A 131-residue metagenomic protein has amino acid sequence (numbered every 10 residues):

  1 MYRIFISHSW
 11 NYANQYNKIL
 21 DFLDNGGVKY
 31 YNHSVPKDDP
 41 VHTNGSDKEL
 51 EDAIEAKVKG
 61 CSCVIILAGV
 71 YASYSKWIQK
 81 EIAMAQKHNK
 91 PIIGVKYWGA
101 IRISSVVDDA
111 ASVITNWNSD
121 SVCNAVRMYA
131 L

Functional and structural regions predicted by a protein language model:
M1-G60, A130-L131: Conserved N-terminal substructure of TIR/SEFIR domains
H8, A68, K96: Short beta-strand/turn micro-motifs composed of small residues that flank or help shape donor/cofactor-binding pockets
D47-E51, Q79, S119: Structural motif corresponding to alpha-helix initiation and N-cap regions
V70-K87: Conserved TIR/SEFIR loop-to-helix hotspot centered on a Trp-containing motif with a nearby acidic residue
H88-V95: A short helix->loop->beta-strand "cap" motif at the edges of active sites that frequently abuts
G99-I114: Glycine-rich, charge-decorated loop segments at or immediately adjacent to ligand/cofactor-binding or catalytic sites
C123-L131: A charged, well-structured terminal subsegment
